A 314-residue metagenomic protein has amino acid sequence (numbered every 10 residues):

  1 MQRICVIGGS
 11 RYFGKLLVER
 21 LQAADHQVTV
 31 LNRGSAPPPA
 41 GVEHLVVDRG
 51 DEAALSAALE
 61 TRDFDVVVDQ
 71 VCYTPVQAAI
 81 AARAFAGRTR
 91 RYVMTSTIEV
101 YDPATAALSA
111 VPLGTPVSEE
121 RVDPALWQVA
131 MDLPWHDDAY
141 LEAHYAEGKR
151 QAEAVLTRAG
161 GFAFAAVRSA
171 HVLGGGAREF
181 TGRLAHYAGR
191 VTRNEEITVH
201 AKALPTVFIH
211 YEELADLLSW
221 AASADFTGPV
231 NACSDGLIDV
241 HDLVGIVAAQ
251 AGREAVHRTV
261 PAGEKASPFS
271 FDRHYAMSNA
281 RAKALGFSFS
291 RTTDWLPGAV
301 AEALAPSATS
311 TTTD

Functional and structural regions predicted by a protein language model:
I4-A24: N-terminal Rossmann NAD(P)H-binding glycine-rich loop of SDR-like oxidoreductase domains
I7, G174, V199-L204, V230-I238 (+2 more regions): Glycine-rich Rossmann NAD(P)(H)-binding loop
I80-E147, A165: Conserved Rossmann-fold NAD(P)-dependent oxidoreductase catalytic core, especially the SDR/UDP-sugar
R150-G176: Conserved beta-loop-beta element that borders a ligand/cofactor-binding pocket
F180-Y187, V199-A222: Substrate-positioning beta->alpha
P205, L217-P268, A308-T312: Mid/C-terminal beta-alpha module of Rossmann-like enzyme folds, strongest in SDR-family dehydrogenases/epimerases
Y211, E264-F289: Conserved C-terminal active-site "lid" loop/helix of NAD(P)H-dependent oxidoreductases that clamps the redox cofactor
T292-D314: Amphipathic terminal alpha-helices
